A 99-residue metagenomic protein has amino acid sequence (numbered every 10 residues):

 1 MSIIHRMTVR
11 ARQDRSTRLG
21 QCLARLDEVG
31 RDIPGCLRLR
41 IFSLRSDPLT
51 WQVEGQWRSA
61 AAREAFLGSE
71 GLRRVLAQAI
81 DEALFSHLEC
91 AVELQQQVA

Functional and structural regions predicted by a protein language model:
M1, R40-L49, V75-A99: Glycine-rich beta-strand-turn "strand-cap" elements at beta-sheet edges
M1-I3, R18, P34-C36: Short, flexible segments with low predicted structural confidence
I3-V9, R40-L67: Short, well-ordered beta-strand segments in beta-rich or mixed alpha/beta enzyme and ligand-binding folds
M7-T8, S69, Q95-A99: Short flexible/disordered coil segments
R10-Q21: Short, surface-exposed ligand-recognition loops at beta-strand->loop->(often short) alpha-helix junctions that present
A11-Q13, S59, Q96: Non-catalytic surface loops within mature trypsin-like serine protease
L19-C22, D27, S43, V53: Hydrophobic alpha-helical segments with strong N-terminal bias
R25-L37, Q56-C90: An amphipathic, aromatic/His-enriched active-site/gating alpha helix that lines ligand/cofactor pockets
